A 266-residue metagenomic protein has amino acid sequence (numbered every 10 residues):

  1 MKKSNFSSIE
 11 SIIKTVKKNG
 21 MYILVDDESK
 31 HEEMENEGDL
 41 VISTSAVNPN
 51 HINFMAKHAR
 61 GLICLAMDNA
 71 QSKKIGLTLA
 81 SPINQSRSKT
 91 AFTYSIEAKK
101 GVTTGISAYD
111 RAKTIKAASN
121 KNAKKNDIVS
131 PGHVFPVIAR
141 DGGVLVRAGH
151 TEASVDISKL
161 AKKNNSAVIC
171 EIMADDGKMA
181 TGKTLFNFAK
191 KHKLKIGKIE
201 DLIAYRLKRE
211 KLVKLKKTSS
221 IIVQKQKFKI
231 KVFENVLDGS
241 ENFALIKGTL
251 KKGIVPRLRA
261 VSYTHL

Functional and structural regions predicted by a protein language model:
K2-A46: N-terminal glycine-/serine-/threonine-rich phosphate-binding loop
E28-H31, F135, L145-V146, E152-A180 (+2 more regions): Glycine-rich phosphate/pyrophosphate-binding loops and their adjacent beta-strand/loop elements at enzyme active sites
E32-N36, L40, A46-I63, K73-K74 (+3 more regions): Feature captures the catalytic cores and cofactor-binding loops of soluble hydro-lyases/lyases that act on carboxylate
N48-S107: Glycine-rich, N-terminal phosphate-binding loop and its surrounding beta-alpha-beta segment
Q85-G142: Hydrophobic alpha-helical hairpins/lids featuring a short glycine-rich hinge
F188, H192-E200: A glycine-rich helix N-cap at a beta->alpha junction
I203-Q224, G239: Long, charged amphipathic helices and adjacent flexible linkers at domain junctions
T264-H265: Conserved small/polar residues in nucleotide/adenosyl-binding loops
